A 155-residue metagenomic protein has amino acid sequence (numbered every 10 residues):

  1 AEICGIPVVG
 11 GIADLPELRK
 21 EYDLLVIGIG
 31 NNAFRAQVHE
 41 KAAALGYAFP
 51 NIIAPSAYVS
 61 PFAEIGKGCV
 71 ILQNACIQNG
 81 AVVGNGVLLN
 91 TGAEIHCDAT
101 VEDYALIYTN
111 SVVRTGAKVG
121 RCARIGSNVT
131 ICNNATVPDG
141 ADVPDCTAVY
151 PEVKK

Functional and structural regions predicted by a protein language model:
E2-Y58: Phosphate-bearing ligand-interacting subdomains that bind or position ATP/ADP/UDP/GDP/NAD(P) or nucleotide-linked
N51-K155: Structural signal for interior beta-strand "rungs" in well-ordered beta-sheet cores of soluble enzyme domains
